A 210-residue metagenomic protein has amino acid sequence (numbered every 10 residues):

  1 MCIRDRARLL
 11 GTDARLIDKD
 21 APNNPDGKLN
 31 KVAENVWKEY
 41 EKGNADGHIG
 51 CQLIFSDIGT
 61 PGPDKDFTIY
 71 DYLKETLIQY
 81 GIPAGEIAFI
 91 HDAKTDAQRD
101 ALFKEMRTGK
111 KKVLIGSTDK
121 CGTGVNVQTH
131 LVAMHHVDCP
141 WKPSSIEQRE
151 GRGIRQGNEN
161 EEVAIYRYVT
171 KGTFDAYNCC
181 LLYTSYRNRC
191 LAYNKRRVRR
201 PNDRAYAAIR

Functional and structural regions predicted by a protein language model:
R4-P63, F67: Conserved helicase/translocase motor-coupling segment
R8, Q52-I58, I87-H91, I115-T118 (+2 more regions): Short beta-strand segments
G59-P61, K120-G122, P140-K142, I154 (+1 more regions): Conserved nucleotide-binding/hydrolysis micro-motifs of P-loop NTPases
T60-F89: Conserved helicase motor "Helicase C" RecA-like lobe of SF1/SF2 P-loop NTPases
E86-S117: Conserved helicase ATPase core of P-loop NTP-dependent helicases/translocases
L114-H136, P143, E147-E159: SF2 helicase motor core recognition
E147, I154-R210: A conserved SF2-helicase RecA2
